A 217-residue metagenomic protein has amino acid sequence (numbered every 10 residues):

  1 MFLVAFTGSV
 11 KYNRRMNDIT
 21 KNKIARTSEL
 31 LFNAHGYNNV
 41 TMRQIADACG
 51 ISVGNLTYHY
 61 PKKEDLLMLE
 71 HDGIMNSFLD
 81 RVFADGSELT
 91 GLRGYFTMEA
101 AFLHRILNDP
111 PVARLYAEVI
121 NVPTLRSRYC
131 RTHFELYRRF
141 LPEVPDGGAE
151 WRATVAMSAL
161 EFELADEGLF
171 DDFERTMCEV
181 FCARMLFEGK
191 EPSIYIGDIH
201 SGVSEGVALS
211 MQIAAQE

Functional and structural regions predicted by a protein language model:
M1-K11, R138-D146, F170-E217: C-terminal peripheral helix-coil segments that are non-catalytic and often amphipathic
Y12-T20: Short, Lys/Arg-enriched anionic-surface-contact patches
K23, T27, L31-D65, L69: Helix-turn-helix
D72-L79: Short, basic, alpha-helical segments at the C-terminal edge of helix-turn-helix-like DNA-binding modules
D80-V112, R128-E135: Hydrophobic alpha-helical connector segments
A113-E118, S193-G197: Short, hydrophobic secondary-structure boundary micro-motifs
E118-D166, F173-E179: Amphipathic alpha-helical packing segments from all-alpha helical-bundle domains
